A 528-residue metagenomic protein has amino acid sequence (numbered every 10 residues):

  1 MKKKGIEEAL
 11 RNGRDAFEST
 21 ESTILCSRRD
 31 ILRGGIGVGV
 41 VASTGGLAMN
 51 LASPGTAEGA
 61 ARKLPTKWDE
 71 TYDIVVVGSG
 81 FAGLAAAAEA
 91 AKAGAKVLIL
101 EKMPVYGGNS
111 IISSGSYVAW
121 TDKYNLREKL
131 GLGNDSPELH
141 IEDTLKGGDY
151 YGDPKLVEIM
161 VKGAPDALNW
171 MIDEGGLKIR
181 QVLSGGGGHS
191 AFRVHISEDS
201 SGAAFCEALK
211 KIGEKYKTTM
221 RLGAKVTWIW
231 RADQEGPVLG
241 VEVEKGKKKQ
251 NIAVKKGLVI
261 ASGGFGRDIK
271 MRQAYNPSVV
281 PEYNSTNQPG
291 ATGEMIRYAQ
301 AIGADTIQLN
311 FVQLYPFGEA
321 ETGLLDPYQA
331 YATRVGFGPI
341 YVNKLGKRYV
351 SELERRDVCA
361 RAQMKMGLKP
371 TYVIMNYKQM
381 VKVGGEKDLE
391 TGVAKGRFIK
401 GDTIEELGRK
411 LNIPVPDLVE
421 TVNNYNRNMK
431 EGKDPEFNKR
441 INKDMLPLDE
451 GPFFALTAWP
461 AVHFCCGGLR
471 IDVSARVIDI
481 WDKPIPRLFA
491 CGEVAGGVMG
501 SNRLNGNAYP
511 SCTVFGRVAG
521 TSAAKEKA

Functional and structural regions predicted by a protein language model:
M1-S27, S53: N-terminal secretory signal peptides
S22-C26, L47-A82, A87, A91-L98 (+1 more regions): C-terminal segment of N-terminal export signals and the immediately downstream linker at the start of the mature
S27-A48: N-terminal export leaders
P104-R127: Conserved N-terminal glycine-rich FAD pyrophosphate-binding loop of Rossmann-like flavoproteins
M160-Q250, K255, D268-M271, E319-A320 (+1 more regions): Conserved redox-cofactor binding core of oxidoreductases
A253-E319, Y509-V518, S522: Glycine-rich loop(s) and the adjacent beta-strand/alpha-helix scaffold that form part
T292, I296-I413: An anion/pyrophosphate-binding glycine-rich loop and adjacent beta-alpha core in soluble alpha-beta enzymes
D417-N502: A glycine-rich dinucleotide-binding beta-alpha-beta segment and adjacent secondary-structure elements that constitute
